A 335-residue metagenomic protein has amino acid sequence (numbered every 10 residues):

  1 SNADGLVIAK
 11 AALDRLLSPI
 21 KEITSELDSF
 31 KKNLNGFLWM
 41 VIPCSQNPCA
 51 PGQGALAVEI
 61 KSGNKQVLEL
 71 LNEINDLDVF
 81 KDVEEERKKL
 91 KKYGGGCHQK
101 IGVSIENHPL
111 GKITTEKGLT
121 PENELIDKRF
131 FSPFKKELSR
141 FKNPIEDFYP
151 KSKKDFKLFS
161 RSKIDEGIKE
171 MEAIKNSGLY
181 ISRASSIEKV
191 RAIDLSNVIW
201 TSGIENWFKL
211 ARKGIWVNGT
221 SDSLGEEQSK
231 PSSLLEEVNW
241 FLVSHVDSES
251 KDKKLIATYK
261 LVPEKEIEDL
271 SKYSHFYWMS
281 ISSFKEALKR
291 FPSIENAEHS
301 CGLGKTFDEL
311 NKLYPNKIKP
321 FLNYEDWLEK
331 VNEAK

Functional and structural regions predicted by a protein language model:
S1-P144: Small-molecule-sensing regulatory modules
E124-K335: Signature of uroporphyrinogen-III synthase
